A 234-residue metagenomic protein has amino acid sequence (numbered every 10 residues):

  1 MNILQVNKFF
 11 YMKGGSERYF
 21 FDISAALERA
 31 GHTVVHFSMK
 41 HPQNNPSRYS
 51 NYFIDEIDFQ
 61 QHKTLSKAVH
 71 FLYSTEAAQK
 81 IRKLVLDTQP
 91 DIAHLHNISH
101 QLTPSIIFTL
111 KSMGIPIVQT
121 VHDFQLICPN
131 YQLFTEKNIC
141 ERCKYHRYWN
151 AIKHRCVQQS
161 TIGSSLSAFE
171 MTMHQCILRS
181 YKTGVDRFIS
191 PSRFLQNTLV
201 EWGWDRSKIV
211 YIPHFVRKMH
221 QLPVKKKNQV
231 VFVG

Functional and structural regions predicted by a protein language model:
M1-Q43, L86-T88, T109-P116: N-terminal subdomain of nucleotide-sugar transferases
N2-I3, K208, K226-V230: Charged active-site motifs of nucleotide-sugar-dependent glycosyltransferases
V6, F37, T120-V121, P191 (+1 more regions): Generic beta-sheet signal
R29-I92, L133, Y148-H154: A conserved catalytic-core segment of Leloir-type glycosyltransferases
R82-L102, P116-T120, Q125: Short N-terminal targeting/anchoring amphipathic segment
S112, Q125, C140-R187, N197: Membrane-proximal helix-turn-helix segments that form the acceptor-binding/catalytic region of lipid-linked
I189, L222-G234: Conserved donor-binding/catalytic core segment of Leloir-type glycosyltransferases
F194, F215: Carbohydrate-associated surface elements
